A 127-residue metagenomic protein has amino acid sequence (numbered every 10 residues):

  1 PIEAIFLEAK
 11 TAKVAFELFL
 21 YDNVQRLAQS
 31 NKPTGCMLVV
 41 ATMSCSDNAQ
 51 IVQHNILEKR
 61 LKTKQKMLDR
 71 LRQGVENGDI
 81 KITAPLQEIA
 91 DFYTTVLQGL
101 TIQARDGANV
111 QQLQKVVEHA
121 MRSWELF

Functional and structural regions predicted by a protein language model:
I2-T34, L86-Y93: Hydrophobic alpha-helical connector segments
A4, K10, V14-L18, Q50-E76 (+1 more regions): Amphipathic alpha-helical packing segments from all-alpha helical-bundle domains
Y21, L68, A90-T94, Q98 (+1 more regions): Conserved terminal C-lobe alpha helix of the protein kinase catalytic domain
R26-S30, Q73, Y93-V110, S123-F127: Amphipathic C-terminal alpha-helical segment
S30-I51: Amphipathic alpha-helical segments used for helix-helix packing
T34-V39, A84-Q103, H119-S123: Hydrophobic alpha-helical segments that form the core of small-molecule binding pockets and/or dimer interfaces
H54-E58, E76-F92, Q111, K115: All-alpha amphipathic helical-bundle segments outside canonical DNA-binding/catalytic cores that form hydrophobic
D69-Q73, I82, A120-R122: Long amphipathic alpha-helical coiled-coil segments
